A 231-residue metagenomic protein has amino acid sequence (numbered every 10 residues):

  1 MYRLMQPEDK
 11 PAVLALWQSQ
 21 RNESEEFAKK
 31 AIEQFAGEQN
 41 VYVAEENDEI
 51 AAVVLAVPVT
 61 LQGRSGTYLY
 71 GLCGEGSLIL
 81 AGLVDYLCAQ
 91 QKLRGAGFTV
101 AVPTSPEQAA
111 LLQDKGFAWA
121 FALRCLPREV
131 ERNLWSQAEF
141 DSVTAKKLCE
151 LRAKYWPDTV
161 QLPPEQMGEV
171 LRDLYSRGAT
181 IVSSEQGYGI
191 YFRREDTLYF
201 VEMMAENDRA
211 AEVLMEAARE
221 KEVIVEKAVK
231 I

Functional and structural regions predicted by a protein language model:
P7-S19, T144-Y155: A short, well-structured alpha-helix characteristic of acyl/acetyltransferase catalytic modules
W17-V59, P157-T180: Active-site rim helix/loop that mediates acceptor-substrate recognition in acyltransferases
V43, D48-P58, Y68-C73, E185-Y199: Conserved beta-strand in the GNAT
V53-A89: Long, hydrophobic/aromatic-enriched structural stretches that serve as scaffold segments
G74-Q91, A101, D114, N207-R219: Conserved acetyl-CoA-binding loop-helix of GNAT-fold acetyltransferases
Q91-T104, E220-K230: Conserved GNAT acetyl-CoA-binding A-motif
D114-V201: Amide-forming acyltransferase catalytic core, primarily the GNAT-like/NAT-type and related acyltransferase folds
T197-I231: Charged, low-complexity intrinsically disordered regulatory/assembly segments
